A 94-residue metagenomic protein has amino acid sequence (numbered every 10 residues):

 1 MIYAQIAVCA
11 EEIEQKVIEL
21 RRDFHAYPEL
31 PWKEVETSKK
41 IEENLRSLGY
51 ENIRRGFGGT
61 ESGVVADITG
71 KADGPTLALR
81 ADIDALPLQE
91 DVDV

Functional and structural regions predicted by a protein language model:
I2-V94: Acidic/His- and Gly-rich active-site-bordering loop/insert found across diverse amide/peptide-bond hydrolases
